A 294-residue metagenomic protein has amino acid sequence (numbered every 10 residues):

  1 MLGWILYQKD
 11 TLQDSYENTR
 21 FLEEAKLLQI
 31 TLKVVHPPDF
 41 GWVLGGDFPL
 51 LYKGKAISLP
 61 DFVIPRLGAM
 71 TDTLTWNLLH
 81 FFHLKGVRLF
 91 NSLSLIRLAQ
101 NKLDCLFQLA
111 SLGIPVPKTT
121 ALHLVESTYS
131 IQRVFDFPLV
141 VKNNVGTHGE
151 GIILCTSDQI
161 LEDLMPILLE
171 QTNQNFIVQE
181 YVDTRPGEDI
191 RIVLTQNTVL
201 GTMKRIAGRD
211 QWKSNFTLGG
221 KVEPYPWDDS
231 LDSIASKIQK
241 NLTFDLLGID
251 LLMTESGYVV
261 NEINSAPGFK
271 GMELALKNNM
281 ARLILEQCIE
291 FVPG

Functional and structural regions predicted by a protein language model:
M1-F90: ATP-binding N-terminal substructure of ATP-dependent carboxylate-amine bond-forming enzymes
L2-L22, I57-S58, F82-G86, S94-V182 (+3 more regions): Active-site nucleotide/adenylate-binding loops and adjacent lid/helix of ATP-dependent enzymes
T31, R88, P115, P138 (+2 more regions): Residue-level detector of anion-binding/catalytic polar loops
G68-M70, N144-G146, A266: Short glycine-rich anion-binding loops that position phosphate/pyrophosphate groups of nucleotides and phosphorylated
L139, L200-G201, L247, V259-N261: Protein kinase-like catalytic core scaffold
E150, L154-L242: Phosphate-binding site of ATP-dependent enzymes
S230, K240-F244, M253-G294: C-terminal active-site "lid" helix and adjoining low-complexity regulatory extension at the edge of ATP-using catalytic
I249-L251: Hydrophobic residue at the +6 position relative to the catalytic HRD Asp in the kinase catalytic loop
